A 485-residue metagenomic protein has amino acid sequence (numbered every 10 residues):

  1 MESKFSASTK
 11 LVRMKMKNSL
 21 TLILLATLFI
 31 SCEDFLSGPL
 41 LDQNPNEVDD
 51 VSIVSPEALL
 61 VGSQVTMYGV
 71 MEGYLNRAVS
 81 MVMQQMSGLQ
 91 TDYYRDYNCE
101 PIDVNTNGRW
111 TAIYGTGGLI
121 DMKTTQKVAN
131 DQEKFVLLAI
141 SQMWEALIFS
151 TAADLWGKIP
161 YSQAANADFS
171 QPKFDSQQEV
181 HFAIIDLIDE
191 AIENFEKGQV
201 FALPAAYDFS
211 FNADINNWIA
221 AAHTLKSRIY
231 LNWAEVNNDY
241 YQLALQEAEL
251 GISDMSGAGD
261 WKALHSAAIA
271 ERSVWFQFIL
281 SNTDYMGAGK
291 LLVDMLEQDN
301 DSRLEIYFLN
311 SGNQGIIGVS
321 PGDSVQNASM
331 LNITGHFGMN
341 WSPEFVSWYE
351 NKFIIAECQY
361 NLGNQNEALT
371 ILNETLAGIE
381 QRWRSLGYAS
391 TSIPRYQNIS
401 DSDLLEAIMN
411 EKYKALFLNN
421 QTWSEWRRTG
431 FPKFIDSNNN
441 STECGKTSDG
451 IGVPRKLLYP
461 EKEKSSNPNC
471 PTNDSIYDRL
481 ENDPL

Functional and structural regions predicted by a protein language model:
M1-M16: N-terminal secretory signal peptides that target proteins for export/translocation
K17-I23: Sec-dependent signal peptide recognition, specifically the positively charged N-region followed immediately by
C32-D34, S63, A146, I184 (+1 more regions): Terminal processing/anchoring signals of secreted or surface-associated proteins and related intramolecular
C32-M83, S87, F434-L485: Membrane-proximal, proline-rich intrinsically disordered regions
D50-E57, S87-R382, D401-L405, D483-L485: Structured, solvent-exposed acidic/aromatic patches
L75-V79, F308-L309, N419-R428: Short coil/turn segments at secondary-structure boundaries
Q381, G387-P471: CBM-like carbohydrate-recognition segments
